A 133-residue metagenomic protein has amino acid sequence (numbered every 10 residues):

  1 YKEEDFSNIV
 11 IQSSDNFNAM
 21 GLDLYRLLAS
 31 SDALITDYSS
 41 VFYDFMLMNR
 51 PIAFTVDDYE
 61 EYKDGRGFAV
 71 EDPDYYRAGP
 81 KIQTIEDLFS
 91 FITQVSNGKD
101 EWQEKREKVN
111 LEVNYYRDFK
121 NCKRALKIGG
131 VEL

Functional and structural regions predicted by a protein language model:
Y1-E4, R106, F119-C122: Short secondary-structure boundary segments
Y1-Y43: Donor nucleotide-activated moiety binding/catalytic core segment of transferases that use nucleotide-activated donors
E4-V10, S40-V113: Catalytic binding pocket for nucleotide-activated donors in carbohydrate/polymer assembly enzymes
N18, T36, A78-G79, Y116: Short N-terminal micro-motifs specific to bacterial/archaeal maturation and metal-cluster initiation sites
D23, P80, R117, N121: Soluble or luminal CAZymes and related metallo-dependent hydrolases
R117-L133: C-terminal alpha-helical cap of glycosyltransferases
